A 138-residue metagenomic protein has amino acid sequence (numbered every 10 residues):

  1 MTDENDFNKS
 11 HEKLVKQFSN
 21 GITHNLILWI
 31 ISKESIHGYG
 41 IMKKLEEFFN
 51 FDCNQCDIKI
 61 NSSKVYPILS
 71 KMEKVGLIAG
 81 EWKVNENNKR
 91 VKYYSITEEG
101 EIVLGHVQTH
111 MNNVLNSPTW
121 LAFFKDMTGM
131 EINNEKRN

Functional and structural regions predicted by a protein language model:
M1-N20, N116: Intrinsically disordered, low-complexity serine/threonine- and proline-rich regulatory segments
D3, I102-N138: Amphipathic alpha-helical dimerization/coiled-coil segments that flank or bridge DNA-binding/regulatory modules
K16-K64: N-terminal helix-turn-helix DNA-binding core of bacterial DNA-binding proteins
F49, W82-V84, E98-G100: Short, well-ordered turn and helix-capping elements at secondary-structure junctions
Y66-E73: Short, hydrophobic-biased segments on the C-terminal half of alpha helices that form "recognition helices"
E73-K89, S95: Beta-hairpin "wing" of winged helix-turn-helix
K89-Q108: Basic, amphipathic "hinge/linker" alpha-helix immediately C-terminal to the N-terminal HTH DNA-binding motif
